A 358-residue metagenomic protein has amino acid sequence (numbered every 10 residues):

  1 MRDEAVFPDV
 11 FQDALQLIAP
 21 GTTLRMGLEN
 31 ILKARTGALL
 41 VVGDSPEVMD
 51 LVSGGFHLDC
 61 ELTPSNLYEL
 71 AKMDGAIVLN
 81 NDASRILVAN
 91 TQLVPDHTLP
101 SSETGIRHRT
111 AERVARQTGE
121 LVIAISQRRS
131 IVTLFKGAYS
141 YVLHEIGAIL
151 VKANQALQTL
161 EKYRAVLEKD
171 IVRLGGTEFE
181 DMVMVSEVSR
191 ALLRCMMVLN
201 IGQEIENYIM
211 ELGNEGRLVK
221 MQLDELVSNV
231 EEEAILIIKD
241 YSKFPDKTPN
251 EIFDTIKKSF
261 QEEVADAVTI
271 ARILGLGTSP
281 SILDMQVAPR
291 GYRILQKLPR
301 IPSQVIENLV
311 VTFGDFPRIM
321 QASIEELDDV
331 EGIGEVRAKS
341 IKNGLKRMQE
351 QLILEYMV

Functional and structural regions predicted by a protein language model:
R2-E263: Divalent-cation
D13, L17, L298, V330: Glycine- and other small-residue-rich loops at beta-strand/loop junctions that grip anionic moieties
Q117, D329-V330: Residues at alpha-helix termini
S130, G175, M182, K220 (+4 more regions): Residue-level detector of alpha-helical recognition elements and their boundaries
E231-D329, E335-V358: Long, highly charged, low-complexity intrinsically disordered interaction regions that mediate electrostatic DNA/RNA
